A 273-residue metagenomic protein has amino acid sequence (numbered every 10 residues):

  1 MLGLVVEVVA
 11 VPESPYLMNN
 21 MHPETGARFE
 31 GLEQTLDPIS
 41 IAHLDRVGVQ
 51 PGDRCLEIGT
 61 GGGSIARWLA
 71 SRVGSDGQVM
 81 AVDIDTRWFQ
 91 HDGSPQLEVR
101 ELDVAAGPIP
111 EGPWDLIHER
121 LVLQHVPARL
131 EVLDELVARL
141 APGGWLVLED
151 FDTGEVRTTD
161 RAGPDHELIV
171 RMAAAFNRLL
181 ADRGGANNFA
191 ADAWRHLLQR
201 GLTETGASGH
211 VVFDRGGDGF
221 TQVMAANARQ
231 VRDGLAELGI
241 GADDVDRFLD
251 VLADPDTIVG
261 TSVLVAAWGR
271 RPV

Functional and structural regions predicted by a protein language model:
E13-D37: Class I SAM-dependent methyltransferase Rossmann-like catalytic core, especially the SAM/SAH-binding loop
Q34-P51: Conserved alpha-helix/loop element of class I SAM-dependent methyltransferases that forms part of the SAM/SAH-binding
L56, G61-G107: Class I SAM-dependent methyltransferase SAM/SAH-binding core
G107-I117: A short acidic, Gly/Pro-enriched loop at the edge of an enzyme's catalytic core that lines a small-molecule cofactor
D115-L130: A short SAM/SAH-binding and catalytic strip from SAM-dependent methyltransferases
L130-W145: A short glycine-rich, Lys/Arg-flanked "PGG" loop and its adjoining helix->strand segment in the class I
V147-D218: Conserved catalytic/acceptor-binding region of the Class I
N187-N188, T203-V273: Conserved Class I S-adenosyl-L-methionine
